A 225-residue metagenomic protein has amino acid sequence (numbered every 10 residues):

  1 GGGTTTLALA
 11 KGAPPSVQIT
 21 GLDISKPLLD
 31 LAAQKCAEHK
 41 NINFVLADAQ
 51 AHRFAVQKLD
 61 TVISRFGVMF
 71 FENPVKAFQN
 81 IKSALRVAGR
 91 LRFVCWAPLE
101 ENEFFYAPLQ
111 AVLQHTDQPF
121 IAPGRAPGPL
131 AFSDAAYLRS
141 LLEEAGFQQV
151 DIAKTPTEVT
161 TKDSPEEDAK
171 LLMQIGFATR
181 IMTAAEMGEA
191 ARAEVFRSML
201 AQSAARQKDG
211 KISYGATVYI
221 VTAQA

Functional and structural regions predicted by a protein language model:
G1-A55, T61, V75-Q79: Class I SAM-dependent methyltransferase SAM/SAH-binding core
A13, C36, V112, L142 (+2 more regions): Conserved hydrophobic residues forming the short capping helix/wall of the S-adenosyl-L-methionine
P14, A37, E72, R86 (+2 more regions): Short conserved AdoMet
D60-V75, A97-L99: A short SAM/SAH-binding and catalytic strip from SAM-dependent methyltransferases
V75-K76, K82, R86-D163, A184: Conserved catalytic/acceptor-binding region of the Class I
A145-Q148, P165, A169-Q174, G215-A225: Core SAM-dependent methyltransferase catalytic element
Q149-D209: C-terminal helical/coil "lid" or tail adjacent to the Rossmann-like core of SAM-dependent
